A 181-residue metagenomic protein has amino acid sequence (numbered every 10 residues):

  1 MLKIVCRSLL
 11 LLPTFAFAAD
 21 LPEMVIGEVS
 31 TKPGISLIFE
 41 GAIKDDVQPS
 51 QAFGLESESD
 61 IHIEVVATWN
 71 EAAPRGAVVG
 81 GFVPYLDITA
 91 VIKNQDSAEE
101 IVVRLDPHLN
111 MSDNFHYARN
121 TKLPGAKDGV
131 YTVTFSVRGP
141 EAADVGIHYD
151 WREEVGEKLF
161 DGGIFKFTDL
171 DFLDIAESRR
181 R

Functional and structural regions predicted by a protein language model:
T14-A19: Sec/Tat signal peptide C-region and signal peptidase I cleavage site
I61-G80: Short amphipathic, basic-aromatic surface patches that mediate peripheral association with negatively charged
G80-E100: Extended low-complexity, serine/threonine- and proline-enriched intrinsically disordered segments
V102-M111: Solvent-exposed serine/threonine-rich low-complexity stretches and specific carbohydrate-binding patches
M111-N120: Aromatic sugar-binding surface patches on proteins that engage polysaccharides or sugar-phosphate polymers
A126-S136: A short tyrosine-centered beta-strand micro-motif
V137-W151: Short acidic/polar inter-strand loop motif in beta-rich domains
G163-R181: Compositionally biased low-complexity segments at domain edges in trafficked proteins and select soluble regulators
